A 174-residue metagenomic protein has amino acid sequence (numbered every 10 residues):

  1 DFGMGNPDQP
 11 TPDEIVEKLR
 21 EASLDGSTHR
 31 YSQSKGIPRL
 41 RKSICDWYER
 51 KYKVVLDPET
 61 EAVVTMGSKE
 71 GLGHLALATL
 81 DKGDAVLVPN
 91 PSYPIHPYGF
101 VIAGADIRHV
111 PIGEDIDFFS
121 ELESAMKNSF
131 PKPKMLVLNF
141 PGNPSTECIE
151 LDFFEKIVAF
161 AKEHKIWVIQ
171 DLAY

Functional and structural regions predicted by a protein language model:
D1-M66, H74: N-terminal small-domain helix-loop-helix segment of the aminotransferase-like
G5-P7, K69, Y93, F140-P144: Short glycine-rich anion-binding loops that position phosphate/pyrophosphate groups of nucleotides and phosphorylated
P10, L72, H96-P97, S145-T146: Glycine/Thr-rich phosphate-binding loops of Rossmann-like dinucleotide-binding domains
A78-F100: Conserved PLP-anchoring active-site segment centered on the Schiff-base-forming lysine
N90, H109-G113: Short beta->alpha connector loops at strand-helix junctions that form conserved, small/polar/Pro-enriched
I102-I107: A short helix-loop-beta submotif of the ANL/AMP-binding
I112-Y174: Active-site phosphate-binding strand-loop segment of PLP-dependent enzymes
